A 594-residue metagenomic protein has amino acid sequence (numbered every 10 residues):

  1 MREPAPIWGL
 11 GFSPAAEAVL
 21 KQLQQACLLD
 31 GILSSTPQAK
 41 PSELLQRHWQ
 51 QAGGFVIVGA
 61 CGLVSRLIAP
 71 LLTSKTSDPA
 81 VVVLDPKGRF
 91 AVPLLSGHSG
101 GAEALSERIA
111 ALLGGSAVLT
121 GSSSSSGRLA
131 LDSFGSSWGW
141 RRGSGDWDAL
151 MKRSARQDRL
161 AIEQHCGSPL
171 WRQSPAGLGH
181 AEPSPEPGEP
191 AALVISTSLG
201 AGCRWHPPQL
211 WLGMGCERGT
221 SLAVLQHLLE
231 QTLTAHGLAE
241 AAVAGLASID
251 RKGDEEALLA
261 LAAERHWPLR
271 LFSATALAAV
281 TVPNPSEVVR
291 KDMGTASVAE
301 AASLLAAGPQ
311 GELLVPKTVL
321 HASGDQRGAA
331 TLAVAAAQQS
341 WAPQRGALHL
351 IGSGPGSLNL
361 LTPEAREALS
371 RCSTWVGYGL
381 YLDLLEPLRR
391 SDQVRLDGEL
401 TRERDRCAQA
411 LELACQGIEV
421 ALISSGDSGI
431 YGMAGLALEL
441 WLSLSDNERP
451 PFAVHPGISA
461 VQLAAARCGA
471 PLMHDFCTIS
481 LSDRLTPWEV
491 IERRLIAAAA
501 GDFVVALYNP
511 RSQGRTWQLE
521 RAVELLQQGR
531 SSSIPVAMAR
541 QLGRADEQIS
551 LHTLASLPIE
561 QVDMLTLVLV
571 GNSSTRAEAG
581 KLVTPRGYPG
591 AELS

Functional and structural regions predicted by a protein language model:
R2-A69, A242, L259-A260, R265-L304 (+4 more regions): Class I S-adenosyl-L-methionine
R2-S42, P169-Q209, G213, G219 (+2 more regions): N-terminal, charge-rich interaction modules
K75-L129, I249, L258-V298, H455-V461 (+1 more regions): Long, charge-dense
I109-A176, W488-P535: Conserved anion/nucleotide-ligand pocket segment
G167-P183, N284-V288, L348-L350, I418-V420 (+1 more regions): A contiguous loop/helix-start segment that scaffolds small-molecule binding in enzyme catalytic cores
A191-S198, G202-W205, S303-Q339, V562-T575 (+1 more regions): C-terminal edge-of-domain segments
L229-V243, L360: Phosphate/pyrophosphate-binding loops at sites that engage ATP/ADP/AMP, CoA/4′-phosphopantetheine, polyphosphate
S357, G432-G501: Class I SAM-dependent methyltransferase SAM-binding "motif I" and its flanking Rossmann-like core
